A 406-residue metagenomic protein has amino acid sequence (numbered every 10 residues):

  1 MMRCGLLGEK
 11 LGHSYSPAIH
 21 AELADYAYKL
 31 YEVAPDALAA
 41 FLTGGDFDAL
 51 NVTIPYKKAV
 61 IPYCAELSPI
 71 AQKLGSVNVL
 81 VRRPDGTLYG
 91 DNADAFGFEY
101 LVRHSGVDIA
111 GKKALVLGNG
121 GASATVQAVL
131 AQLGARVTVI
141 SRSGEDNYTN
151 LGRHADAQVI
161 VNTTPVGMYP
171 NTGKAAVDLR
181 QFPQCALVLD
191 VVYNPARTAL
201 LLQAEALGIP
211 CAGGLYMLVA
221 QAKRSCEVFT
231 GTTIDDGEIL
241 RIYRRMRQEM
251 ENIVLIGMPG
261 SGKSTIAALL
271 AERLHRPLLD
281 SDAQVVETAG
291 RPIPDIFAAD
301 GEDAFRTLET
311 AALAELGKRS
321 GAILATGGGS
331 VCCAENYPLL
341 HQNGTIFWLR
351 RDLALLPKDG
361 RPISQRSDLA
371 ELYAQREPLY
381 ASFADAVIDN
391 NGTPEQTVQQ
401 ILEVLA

Functional and structural regions predicted by a protein language model:
M2-S105, P195-R197, L201, L207 (+1 more regions): Phosphate/diphosphate ligand-binding glycine-rich loop within oxidoreductases
G8, G90-A95, V102, V107 (+2 more regions): Glycine-rich adenosine-cofactor-binding loop
D146-C211, S330-N336: Rossmann-like adenosine-cofactor binding region
V192-E251, N390: Adenosine-phosphate binding glycine-rich loop
L240-Q248, L269, R273, P378-A406: NTP-dependent small-molecule kinase module
K263: Conserved lysine of the Walker
A283-H341: ATP-dependent small-molecule kinase phosphotransfer cores that center on conserved nucleotide phosphate-binding segments
Q342-L379, F383-A386: A glycine- and Lys/Arg-enriched "phosphate-lid" helix/loop adjacent to the NTP-binding pocket of small-molecule kinases
